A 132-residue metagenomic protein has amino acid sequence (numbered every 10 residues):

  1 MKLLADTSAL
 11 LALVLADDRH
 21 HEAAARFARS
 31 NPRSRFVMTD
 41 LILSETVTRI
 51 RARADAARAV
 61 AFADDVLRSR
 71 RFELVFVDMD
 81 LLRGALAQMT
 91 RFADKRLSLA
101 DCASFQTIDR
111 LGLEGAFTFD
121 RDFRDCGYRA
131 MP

Functional and structural regions predicted by a protein language model:
M1, R33-F36, R71-E73, G112-E114: Short active-site oxyanion
M1-M38, R51-A63: Short, well-structured N-terminal submotif of metal-dependent ribonuclease cores
L10, L43, F123-R124: A generic structural signal for short hydrophobic patches within well-formed alpha-helices
D40-L41, D101, D120-R121: Short secondary-structure boundary segments
V66-V77, F92-D94, F123-P132: Short acidic, glycine/proline-enriched helix-loop-strand junctions
E73-E114: Active-site neighborhoods of divalent-metal-dependent phosphate/nucleic-acid chemistry enzymes
F105, D109-P132: Acidic, PIN/NYN-like endoribonuclease modules and their adjacent C-terminal/linker elements
